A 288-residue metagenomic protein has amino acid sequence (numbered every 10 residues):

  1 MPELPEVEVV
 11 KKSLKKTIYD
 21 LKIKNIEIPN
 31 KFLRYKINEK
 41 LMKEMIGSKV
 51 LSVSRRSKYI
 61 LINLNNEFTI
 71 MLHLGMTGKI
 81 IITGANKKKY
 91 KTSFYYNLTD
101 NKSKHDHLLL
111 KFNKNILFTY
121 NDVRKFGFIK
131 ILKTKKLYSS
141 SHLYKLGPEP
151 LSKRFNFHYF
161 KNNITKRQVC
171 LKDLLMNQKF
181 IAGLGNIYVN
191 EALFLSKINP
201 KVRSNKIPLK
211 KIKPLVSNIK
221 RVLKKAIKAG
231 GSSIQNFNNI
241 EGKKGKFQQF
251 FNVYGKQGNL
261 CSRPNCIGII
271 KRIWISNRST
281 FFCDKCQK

Functional and structural regions predicted by a protein language model:
M1-K288: Structured catalytic/nucleic-acid-binding cores of DNA maintenance enzymes
